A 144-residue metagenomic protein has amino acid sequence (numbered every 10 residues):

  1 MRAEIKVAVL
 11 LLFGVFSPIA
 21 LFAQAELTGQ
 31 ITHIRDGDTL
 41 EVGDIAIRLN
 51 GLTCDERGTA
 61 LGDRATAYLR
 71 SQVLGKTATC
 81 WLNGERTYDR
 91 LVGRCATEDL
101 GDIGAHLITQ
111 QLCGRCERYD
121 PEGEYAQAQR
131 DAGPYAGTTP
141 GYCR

Functional and structural regions predicted by a protein language model:
R2, K6-V9, P18-R144: Small beta-barrel nucleic-acid-binding modules, primarily SNase/OB-fold domains and secondarily Tudor-like barrels
